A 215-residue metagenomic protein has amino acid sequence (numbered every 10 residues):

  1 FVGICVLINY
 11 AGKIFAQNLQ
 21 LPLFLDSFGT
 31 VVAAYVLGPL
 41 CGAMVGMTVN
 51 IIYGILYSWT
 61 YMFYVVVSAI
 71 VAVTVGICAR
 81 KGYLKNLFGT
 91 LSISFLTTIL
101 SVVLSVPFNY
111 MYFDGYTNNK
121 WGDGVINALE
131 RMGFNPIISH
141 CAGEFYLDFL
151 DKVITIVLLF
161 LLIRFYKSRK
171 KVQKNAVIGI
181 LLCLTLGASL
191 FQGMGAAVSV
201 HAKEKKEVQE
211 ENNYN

Functional and structural regions predicted by a protein language model:
F1-V36, L40-I51: Hydrophobic transmembrane alpha-helices
V6-K13, N50-L56, T97-L104, G187: Aromatic-anchored segments of alpha-helical transmembrane domains
N9, A34, V71-R80, L159 (+1 more regions): Hydrophobic transmembrane alpha-helices
F15-Q20, F24, M62-F63, Y83-N175: Membrane-embedded alpha-helical hairpins and interfacial helices in multi-pass inner-membrane proteins
F24-V32, V65-I70, V153: Membrane-embedded alpha-helical segments of multi-pass membrane proteins, especially the transmembrane helices
N50-F88: Alpha-helical transmembrane segments and their immediate interhelical/interface regions in integral membrane proteins
A176-Q192: Internal/C-terminal transmembrane anchor helices
L190-K206: Sec-dependent signal peptide cleavage junction
